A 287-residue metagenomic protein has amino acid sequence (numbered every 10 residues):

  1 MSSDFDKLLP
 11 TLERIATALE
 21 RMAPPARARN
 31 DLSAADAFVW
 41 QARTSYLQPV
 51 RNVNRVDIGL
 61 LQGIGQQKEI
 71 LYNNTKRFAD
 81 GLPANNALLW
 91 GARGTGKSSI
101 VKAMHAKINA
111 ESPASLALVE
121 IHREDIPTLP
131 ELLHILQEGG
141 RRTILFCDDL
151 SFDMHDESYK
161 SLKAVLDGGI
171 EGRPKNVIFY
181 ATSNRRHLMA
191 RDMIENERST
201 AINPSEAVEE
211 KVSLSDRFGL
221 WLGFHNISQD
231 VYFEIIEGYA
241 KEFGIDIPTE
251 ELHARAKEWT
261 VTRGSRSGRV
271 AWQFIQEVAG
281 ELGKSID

Functional and structural regions predicted by a protein language model:
M1-F38: Extended alpha-helical segments
S2, D6, Y46-I70: Dynamic helix-loop-helix/coil hinge segments at AAA+ ATPase domain boundaries and subdomain interfaces
V50-N52, K76-A84: Phosphate-binding P-loop
G81-A103: Walker A/P-loop nucleotide-binding motif
K107-T143, S151-H155: AAA+/P-loop NTPase substrate/partner-engagement loops
N109-A110, E138, M154-A201: Conserved catalytic/switch belt of AAA+ P-loop NTPases
S183, S199-V212, G219-V231: Conserved AAA+ ATPase "SRH/arginine-finger" region at the nucleotide-binding site
H225-D287: C-terminal alpha-helical "lid" subdomain
